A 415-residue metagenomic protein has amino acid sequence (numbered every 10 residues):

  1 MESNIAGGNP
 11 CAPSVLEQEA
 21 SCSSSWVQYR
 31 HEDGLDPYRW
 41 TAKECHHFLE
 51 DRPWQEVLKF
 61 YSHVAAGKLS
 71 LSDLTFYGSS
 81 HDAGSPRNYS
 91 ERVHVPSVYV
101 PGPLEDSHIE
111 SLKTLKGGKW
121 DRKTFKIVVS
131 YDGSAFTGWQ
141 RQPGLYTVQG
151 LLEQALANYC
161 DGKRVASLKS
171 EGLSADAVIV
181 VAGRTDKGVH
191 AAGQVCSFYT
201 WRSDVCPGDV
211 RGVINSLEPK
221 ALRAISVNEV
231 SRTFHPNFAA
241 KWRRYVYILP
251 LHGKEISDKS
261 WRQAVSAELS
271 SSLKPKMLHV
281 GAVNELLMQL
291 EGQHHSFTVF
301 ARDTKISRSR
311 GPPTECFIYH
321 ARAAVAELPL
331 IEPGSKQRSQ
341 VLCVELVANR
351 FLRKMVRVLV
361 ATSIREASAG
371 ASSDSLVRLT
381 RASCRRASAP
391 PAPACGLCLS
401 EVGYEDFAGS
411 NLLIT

Functional and structural regions predicted by a protein language model:
E2-T415: Structured-RNA-binding interfaces characteristic of tRNA pseudouridine synthases
